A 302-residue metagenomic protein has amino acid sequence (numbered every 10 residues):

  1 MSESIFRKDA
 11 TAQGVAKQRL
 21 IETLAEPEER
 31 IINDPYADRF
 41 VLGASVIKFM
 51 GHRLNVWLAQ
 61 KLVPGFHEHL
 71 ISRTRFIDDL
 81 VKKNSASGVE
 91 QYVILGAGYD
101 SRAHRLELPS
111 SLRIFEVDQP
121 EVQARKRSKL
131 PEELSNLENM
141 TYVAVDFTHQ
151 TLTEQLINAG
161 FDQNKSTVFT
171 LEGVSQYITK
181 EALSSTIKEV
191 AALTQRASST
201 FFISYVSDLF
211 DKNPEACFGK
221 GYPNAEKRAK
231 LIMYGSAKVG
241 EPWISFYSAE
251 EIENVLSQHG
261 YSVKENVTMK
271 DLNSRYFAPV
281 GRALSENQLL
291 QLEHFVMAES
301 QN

Functional and structural regions predicted by a protein language model:
M1-V93, Y99-V143, Q163: Rossmann-like AdoMet
K8-A10, F210-N302: Rossmann-like AdoMet/SAM-dependent catalytic core
E90, S199, S262: Short acidic/polar active-site loop segments enriched in Thr and Asp
D146-H149: Conserved SAM/SAH-binding loop
T151-E154, Y177-R196: A short, conserved alpha-helix within the catalytic core of class I
A159-A182: A short SAM/SAH-binding and catalytic strip from SAM-dependent methyltransferases
V168, A192-L209: Conserved beta-strand signature within the Rossmann-like core of class I S-adenosyl-L-methionine
